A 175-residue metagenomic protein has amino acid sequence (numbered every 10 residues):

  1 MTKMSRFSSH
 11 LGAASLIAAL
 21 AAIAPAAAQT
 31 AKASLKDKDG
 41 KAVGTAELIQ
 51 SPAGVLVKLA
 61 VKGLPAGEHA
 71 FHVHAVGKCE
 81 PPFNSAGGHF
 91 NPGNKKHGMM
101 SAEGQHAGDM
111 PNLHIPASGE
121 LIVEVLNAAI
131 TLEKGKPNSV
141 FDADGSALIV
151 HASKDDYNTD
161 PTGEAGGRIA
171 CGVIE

Functional and structural regions predicted by a protein language model:
M1-T2, G172: Generic N-terminal leader/processing signal
T2-A14: Bacterial N-terminal signal peptides that target proteins for export
G12, A18-A19, I23-E175: N-terminal leader/targeting pre-sequences
